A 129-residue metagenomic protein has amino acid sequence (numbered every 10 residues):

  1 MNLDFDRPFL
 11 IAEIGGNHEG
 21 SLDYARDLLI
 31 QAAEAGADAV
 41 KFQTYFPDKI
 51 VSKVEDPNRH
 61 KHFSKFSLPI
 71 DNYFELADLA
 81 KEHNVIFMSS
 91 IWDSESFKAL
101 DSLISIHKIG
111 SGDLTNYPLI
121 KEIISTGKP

Functional and structural regions predicted by a protein language model:
M1-A12: N-terminal amphipathic alpha-helix/helix-capping segment at the start of soluble metabolic enzymes
E13, A32, L100: Conserved, mostly hydrophobic/aromatic
G15-N17, Q43-P47, W92-S94, G112: Active-site beta-loop-alpha junctions enriched in small/polar residues
S21-A32, I91-F97: Short, acidic/polar
R26-Y45, L103: Catalytic domains of carbohydrate-active enzymes, especially glycoside hydrolases
G36, A99-H107, I124-P129: Glycine-enriched alpha-helix->loop->beta-strand junction motifs that scaffold or abut catalytic
D38-L68: Glycine-rich, proline-tolerant flexible connector loops at the mouths of alpha/beta enzymes
F63-L68, V85-D93, I106-N116, P129: Catalytic beta/alpha-barrel core
